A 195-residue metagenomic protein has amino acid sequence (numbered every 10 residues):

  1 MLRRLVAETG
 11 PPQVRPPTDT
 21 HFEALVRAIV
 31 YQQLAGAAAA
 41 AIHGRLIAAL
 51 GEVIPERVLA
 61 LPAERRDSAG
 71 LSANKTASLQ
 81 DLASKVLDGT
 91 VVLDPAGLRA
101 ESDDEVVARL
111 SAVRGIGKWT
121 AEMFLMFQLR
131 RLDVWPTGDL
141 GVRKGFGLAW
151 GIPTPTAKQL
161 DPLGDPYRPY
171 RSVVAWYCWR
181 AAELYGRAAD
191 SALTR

Functional and structural regions predicted by a protein language model:
M1-E101, E105, P162-R195: N-terminal polyanion-binding entry modules of DNA glycosylases/AP lyases and select other DNA-binding proteins
V30, S102-G147: Catalytic DNA-binding helix-loop module of base-excision-repair DNA glycosylases/AP lyases
Q33, G70-A73, R114, L132 (+3 more regions): Residues at alpha-helix boundaries and short interhelical turns
A49, L82-G89, R109, V113 (+2 more regions): Mid-sequence acidic-hydrophobic segments that form the walls of catalytic/ligand-binding cavities or oligomerization
G89-L93, K118-T120, W135, P153: Short, structured loop/turn "capping" segments at alpha-beta junctions
D139-P166, T194-R195: C-terminal end-helix/capping segment
